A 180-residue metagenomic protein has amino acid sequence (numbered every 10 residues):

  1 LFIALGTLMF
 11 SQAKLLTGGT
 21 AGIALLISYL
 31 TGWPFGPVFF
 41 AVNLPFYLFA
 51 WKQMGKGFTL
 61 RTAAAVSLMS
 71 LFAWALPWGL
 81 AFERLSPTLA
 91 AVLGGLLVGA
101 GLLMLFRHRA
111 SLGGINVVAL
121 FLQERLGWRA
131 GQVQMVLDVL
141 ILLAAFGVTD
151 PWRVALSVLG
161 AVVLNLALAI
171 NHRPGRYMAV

Functional and structural regions predicted by a protein language model:
L1-V180: Extended, low-hydrophobicity, polar/charged segments
